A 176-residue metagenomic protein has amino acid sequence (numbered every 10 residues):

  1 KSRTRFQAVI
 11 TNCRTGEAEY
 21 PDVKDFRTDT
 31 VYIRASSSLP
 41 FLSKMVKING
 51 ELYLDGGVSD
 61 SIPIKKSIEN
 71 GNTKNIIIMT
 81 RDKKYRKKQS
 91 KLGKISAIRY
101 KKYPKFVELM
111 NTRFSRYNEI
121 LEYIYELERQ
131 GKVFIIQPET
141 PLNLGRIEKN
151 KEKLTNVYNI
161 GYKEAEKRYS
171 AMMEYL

Functional and structural regions predicted by a protein language model:
K1-L176: Patatin-like phospholipase
